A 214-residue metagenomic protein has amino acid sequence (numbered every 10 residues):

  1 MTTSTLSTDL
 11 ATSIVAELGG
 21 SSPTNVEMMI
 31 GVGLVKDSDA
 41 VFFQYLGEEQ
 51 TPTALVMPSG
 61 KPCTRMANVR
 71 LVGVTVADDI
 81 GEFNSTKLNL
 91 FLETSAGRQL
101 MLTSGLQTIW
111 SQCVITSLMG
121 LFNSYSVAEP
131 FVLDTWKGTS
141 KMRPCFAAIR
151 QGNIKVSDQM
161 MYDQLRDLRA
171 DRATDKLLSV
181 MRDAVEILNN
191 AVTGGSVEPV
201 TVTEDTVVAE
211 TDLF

Functional and structural regions predicted by a protein language model:
M1-T103, T116, G120, G138-R182 (+5 more regions): OB-fold ssDNA-binding interfaces and closely related basic DNA-contact patches used across DNA replication/repair
Q107-S117: Short, structured beta-strand/loop micro-motifs enriched in basic residues and often containing a Trp
N123-R143: Elongated alpha-helical scaffolds
E204-F214: Long, low-complexity, intrinsically disordered segments
